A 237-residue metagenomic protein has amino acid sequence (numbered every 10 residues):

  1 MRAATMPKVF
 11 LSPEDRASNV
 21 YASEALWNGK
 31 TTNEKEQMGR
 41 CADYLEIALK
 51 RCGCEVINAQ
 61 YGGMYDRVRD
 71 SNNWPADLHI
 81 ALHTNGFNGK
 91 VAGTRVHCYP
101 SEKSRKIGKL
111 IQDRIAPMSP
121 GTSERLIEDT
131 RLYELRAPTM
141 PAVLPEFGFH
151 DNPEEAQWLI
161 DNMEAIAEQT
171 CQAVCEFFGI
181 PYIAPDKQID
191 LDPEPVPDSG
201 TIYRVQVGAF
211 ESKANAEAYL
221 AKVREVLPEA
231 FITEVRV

Functional and structural regions predicted by a protein language model:
M1-V68, W74: Active-site histidine-acidic residue metal-binding/catalytic motifs, centered on HxH/HExxH-like signatures
P7-Y21, W74, L78-V91, L126-K187: Active-site-adjacent mobile loop/cap segments within catalytic or ligand-binding domains
S18-K35, N85-L110, R114: A short, glycine/acidic-enriched catalytic loop
W27-E36, I57-Y61, G93-S101, P153-I160 (+1 more regions): Second-shell loop/turn segments in exported
R40-R51, K103-S119, E154-A184: Long, well-ordered alpha-helical scaffolding segments within enzyme catalytic domains, especially pronounced
V56-A59, L126, I232-E234: A structural preference for short, hydrophobic beta-strand core positions in alpha/beta folds
P100-F149, Y203: Catalytic cores of processing enzymes, dominated by hydrolases/peptidases, characterized by acidic/His-rich
A184-V237: Solvent-exposed beta-strand motifs enriched in subsets of small alpha/beta binding domains, especially certain
